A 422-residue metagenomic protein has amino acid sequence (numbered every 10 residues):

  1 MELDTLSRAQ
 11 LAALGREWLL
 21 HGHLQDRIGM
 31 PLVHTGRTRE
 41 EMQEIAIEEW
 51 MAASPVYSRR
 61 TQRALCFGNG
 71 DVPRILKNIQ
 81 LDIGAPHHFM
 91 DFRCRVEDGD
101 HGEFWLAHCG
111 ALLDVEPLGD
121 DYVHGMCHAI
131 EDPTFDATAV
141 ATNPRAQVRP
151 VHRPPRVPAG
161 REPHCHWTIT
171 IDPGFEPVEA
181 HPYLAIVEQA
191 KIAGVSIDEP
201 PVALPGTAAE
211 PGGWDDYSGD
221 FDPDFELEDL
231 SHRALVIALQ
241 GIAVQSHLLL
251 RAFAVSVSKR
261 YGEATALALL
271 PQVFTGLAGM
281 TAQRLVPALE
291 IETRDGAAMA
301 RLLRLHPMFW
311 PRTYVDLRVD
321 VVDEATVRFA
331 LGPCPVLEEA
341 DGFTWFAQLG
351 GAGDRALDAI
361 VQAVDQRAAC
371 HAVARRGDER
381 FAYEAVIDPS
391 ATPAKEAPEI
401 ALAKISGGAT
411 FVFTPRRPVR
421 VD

Functional and structural regions predicted by a protein language model:
M1-E103, G110-D136, V140-H166, D172-D422: N-terminal accessory segment detector
